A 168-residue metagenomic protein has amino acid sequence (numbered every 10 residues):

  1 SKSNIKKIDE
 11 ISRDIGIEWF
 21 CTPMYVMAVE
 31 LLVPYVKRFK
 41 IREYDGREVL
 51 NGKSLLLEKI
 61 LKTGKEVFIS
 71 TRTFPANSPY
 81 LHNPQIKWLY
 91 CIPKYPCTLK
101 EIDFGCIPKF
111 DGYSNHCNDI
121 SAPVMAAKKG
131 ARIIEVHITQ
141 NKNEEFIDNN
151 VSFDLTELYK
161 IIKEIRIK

Functional and structural regions predicted by a protein language model:
S1-K168: Catalytic cores and adjacent flexible loops of soluble metabolic enzymes that perform enolate/carbanion chemistry on
